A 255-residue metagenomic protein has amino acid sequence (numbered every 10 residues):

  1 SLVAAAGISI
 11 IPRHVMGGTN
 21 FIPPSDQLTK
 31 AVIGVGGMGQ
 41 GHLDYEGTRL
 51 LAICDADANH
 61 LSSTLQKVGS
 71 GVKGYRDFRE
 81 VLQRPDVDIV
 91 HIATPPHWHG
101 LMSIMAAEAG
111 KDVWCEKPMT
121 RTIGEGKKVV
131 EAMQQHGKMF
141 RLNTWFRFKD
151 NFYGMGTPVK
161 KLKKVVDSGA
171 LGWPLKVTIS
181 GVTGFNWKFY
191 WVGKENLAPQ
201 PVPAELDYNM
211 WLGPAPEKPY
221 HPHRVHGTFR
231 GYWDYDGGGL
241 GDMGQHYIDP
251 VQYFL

Functional and structural regions predicted by a protein language model:
S1-M16: N-terminal export signals
L28-K30: Conserved hydrophobic helix-helix packing surfaces used for dimerization/oligomerization
V35-G36: Glycine-rich Rossmann-fold phosphate-binding loop(s) that bind the pyrophosphate of adenine dinucleotide cofactors
G39-Q40, H99: N-terminal Rossmann-fold NAD(P) dinucleotide-binding loop
R49-V68: NAD(P)-binding Rossmann-fold cofactor-contacting core
V72-A132: Beta-loop-alpha module in the N-terminal Rossmann-like domain of NAD(P)-dependent dehydrogenases, especially those
D112, T120-M210: A contiguous active-site-proximal alpha/beta segment in oxidoreductase catalytic domains
P199-L255: Glycine-rich, aromatic-lined ligand/substrate-binding cores of catalytic and carbohydrate-binding domains
